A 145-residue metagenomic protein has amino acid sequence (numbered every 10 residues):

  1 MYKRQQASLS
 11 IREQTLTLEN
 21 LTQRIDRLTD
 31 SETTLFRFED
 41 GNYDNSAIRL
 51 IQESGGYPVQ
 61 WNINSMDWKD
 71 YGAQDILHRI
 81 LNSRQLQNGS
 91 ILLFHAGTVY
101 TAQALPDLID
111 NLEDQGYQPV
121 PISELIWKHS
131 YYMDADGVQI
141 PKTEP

Functional and structural regions predicted by a protein language model:
M1-Q5: Conserved small/polar residues in nucleotide/adenosyl-binding loops
Q6-E32, D40-N88, T101-A104: Alpha-helical scaffold elements lining the catalytic groove of polysaccharide deacetylases
F36, P58, L92, L112: Conserved, mostly hydrophobic/aromatic
R37-G41, W61-N64, F94-T98, I122-L125: Active-site-proximal beta-strand/loop segments in catalytic clefts of secreted hydrolases
Y100-P145: C-terminal domain-boundary segment and adjacent tail
